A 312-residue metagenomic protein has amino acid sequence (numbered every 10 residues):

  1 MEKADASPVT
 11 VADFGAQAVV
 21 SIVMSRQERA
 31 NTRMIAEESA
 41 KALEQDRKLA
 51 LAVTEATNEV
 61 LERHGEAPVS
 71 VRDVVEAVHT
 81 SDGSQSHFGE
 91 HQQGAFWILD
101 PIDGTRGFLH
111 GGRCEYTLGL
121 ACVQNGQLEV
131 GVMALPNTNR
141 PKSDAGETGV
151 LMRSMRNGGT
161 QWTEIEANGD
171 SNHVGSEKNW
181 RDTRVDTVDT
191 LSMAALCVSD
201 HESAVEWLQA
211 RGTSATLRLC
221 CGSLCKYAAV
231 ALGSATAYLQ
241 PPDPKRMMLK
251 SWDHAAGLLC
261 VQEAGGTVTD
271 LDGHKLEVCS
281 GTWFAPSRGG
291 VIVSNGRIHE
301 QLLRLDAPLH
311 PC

Functional and structural regions predicted by a protein language model:
M1-I102, N137, N168, R297-I298 (+1 more regions): N-terminal subdomain of lithium-sensitive/metallo-dependent phosphomonoesterases centered on the IMPase/IPPase/PAP
T10, T105, T269: Ser/Thr-centric signal marking residues that sit in or immediately flank functional binding/regulatory motifs
D13, V23-M24, T32, T105 (+7 more regions): Residue-level signal for inorganic ion chemistry
Q17, E115, H254-G257: Amphipathic alpha-helical segments in well-structured domains
E37, A134, P241: Conserved residues at the C-terminal ends of beta-strands
E38, C122-Q124, E164: Residue-level signal for short segments within beta-strands and strand-turn junctions of well-structured beta-sheet
E76, F88-L151, M155-N157: DPxDG-like acidic metal-binding loop motif
N139-R140, A145-G149, M155-T160, E164-C312: An extended, acidic
